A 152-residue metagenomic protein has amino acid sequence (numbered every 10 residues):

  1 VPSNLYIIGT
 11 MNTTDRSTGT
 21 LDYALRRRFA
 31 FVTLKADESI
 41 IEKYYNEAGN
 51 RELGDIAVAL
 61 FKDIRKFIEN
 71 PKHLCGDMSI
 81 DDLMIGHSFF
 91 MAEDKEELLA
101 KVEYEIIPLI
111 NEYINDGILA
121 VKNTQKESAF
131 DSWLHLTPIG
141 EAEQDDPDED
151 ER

Functional and structural regions predicted by a protein language model:
V1-R152: C-terminal regulatory/interaction module of P-loop NTP-utilizing enzymes
